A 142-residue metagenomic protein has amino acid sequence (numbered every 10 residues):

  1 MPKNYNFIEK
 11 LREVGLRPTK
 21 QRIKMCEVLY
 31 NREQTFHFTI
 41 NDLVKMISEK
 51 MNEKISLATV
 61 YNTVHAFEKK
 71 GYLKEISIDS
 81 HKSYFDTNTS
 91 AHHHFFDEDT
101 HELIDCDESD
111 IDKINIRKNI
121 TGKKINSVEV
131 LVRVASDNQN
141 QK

Functional and structural regions predicted by a protein language model:
M1-C26: Short alpha-helical segments that sit at the start of domains
L16, N31-T35, K50-M51: Short helix-capping/hinge SLiMs at alpha-helix to coil transitions
K24-E27, D42, T59-N62: Amphipathic alpha-helical interaction segments
E27-R32, M46: Short amphipathic alpha-helical elements of helix-turn-helix/winged-helix folds
T39-N52: DNA-recognition alpha helix
V60-K70: Basic amphipathic alpha-helical segments that dock to polyanions
K70-K142: Non-DNA-binding regulatory cores of transcription-related proteins, predominantly C-terminal effector-binding
